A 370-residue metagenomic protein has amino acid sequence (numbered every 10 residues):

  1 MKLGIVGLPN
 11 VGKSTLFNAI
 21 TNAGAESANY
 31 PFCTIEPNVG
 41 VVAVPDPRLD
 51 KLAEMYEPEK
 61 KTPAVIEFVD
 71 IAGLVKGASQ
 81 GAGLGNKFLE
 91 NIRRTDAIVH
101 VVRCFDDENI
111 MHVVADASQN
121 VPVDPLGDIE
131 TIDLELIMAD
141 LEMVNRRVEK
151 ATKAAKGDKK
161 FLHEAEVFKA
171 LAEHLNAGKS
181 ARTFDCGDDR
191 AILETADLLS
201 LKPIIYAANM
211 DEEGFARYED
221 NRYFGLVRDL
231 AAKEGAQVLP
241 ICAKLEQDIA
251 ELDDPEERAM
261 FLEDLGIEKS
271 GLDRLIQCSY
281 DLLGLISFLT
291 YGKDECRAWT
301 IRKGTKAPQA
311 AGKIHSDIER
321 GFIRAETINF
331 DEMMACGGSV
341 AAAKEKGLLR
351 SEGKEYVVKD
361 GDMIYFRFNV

Functional and structural regions predicted by a protein language model:
M1-N120, L126, D133, V144-N145 (+1 more regions): Conserved G1/Walker A P-loop phosphate-binding module
K2-V6, V11, F17, N145 (+3 more regions): C-terminal-of-GTPase-core extension/linker across diverse P-loop GTPases
G81, I137, D220: Short, conserved glycine- and acidic-residue-centered signature motifs in active-site or ligand-binding loops
L89-I98, V102, L136, A207-A208 (+3 more regions): Long, contiguous hydrophobic alpha-helical segments, chiefly transmembrane helices and signal peptides
V121-I129, N209, Y223: Glycine-rich, flexible loop segments associated with nucleotide phosphate handling
